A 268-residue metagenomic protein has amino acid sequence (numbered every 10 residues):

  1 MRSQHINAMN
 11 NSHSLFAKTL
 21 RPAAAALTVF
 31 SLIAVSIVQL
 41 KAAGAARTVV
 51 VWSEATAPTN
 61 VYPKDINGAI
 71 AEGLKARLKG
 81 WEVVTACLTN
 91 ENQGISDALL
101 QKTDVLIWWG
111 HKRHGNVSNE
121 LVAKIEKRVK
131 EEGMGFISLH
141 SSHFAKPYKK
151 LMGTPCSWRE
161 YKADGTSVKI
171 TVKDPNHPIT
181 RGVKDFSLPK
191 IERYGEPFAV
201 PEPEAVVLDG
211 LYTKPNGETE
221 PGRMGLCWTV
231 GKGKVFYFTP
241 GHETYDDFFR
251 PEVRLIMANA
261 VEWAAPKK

Functional and structural regions predicted by a protein language model:
S3-T28: Bacterial N-terminal signal peptides that target proteins for export
A23-Q39: Bacterial N-terminal signal peptides
Q39-K102, V261: Aromatic-Pro/Gly-enriched surface loop or interdomain linker that acts as a lid/target-recognition segment
A43-A46, V51, C87, P215-G222 (+1 more regions): Extracellular ligand-binding/catalytic regions of CAZymes and related secreted enzymes and adhesion modules
V51-W52, L99-K146, K232: Short alpha-beta junction capping motif
A55-P58, N90-N92, H111-G115, S142-P147 (+2 more regions): Solvent-exposed loop/turn segments at secondary-structure junctions within structured extracellular/periplasmic domains
K75-R77, W81-E82, W158-K232, Y237: Catalytic beta-strand/loop cores that center a nucleophilic Ser/Cys/Thr and support acyl-enzyme chemistry
E131, F136-D174, I179: Hydrophobic, well-structured mid-protein blocks that either form specific transmembrane helices
